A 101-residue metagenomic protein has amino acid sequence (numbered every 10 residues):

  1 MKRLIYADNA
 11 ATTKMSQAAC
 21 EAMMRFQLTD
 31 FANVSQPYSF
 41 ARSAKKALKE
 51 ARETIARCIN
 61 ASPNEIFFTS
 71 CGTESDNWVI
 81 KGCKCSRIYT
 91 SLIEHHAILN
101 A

Functional and structural regions predicted by a protein language model:
M1-A101: Pyridoxal 5′-phosphate
